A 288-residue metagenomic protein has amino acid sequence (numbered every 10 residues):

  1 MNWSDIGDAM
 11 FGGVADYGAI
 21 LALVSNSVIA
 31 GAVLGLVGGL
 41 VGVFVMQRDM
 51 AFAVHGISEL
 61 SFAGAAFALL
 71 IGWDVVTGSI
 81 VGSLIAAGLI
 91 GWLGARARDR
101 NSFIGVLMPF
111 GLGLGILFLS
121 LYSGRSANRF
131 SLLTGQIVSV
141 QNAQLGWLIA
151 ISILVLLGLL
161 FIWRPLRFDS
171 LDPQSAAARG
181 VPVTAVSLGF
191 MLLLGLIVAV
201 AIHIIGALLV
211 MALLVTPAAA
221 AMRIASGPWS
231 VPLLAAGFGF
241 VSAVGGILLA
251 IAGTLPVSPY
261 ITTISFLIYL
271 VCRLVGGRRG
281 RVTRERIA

Functional and structural regions predicted by a protein language model:
N2-W3, L255-A288: Cytosolic-side transmembrane-helix boundaries in multi-pass membrane proteins
I6-G18, V24-N26, A97, I104-R164 (+1 more regions): Transmembrane helix-bundle core of multi-pass membrane transporters and related energy-transducing complexes
S27-A30, V75-S83, N101-G105, L148-I149 (+2 more regions): Loop-to-transmembrane alpha-helix initiation sites
A32, L36-L40, L84-L89, L114 (+5 more regions): Generic alpha-helical transmembrane segments of integral inner-membrane proteins, especially permease/transport modules
V43-S126, A221-L233, A250-G253, G276-R278: Short loop segments and helix-boundary regions at transmembrane helix junctions of multi-pass inner-membrane proteins
L60-L70, L107-L119, S139, V183-L193 (+2 more regions): Small-residue-rich segments of transmembrane alpha-helices in multi-pass membrane proteins, especially helix faces
L157-F190: Membrane-helix/interface signature in polytopic inner-membrane proteins
V210-P259: Transmembrane alpha-helical segments in multi-pass inner-membrane proteins
